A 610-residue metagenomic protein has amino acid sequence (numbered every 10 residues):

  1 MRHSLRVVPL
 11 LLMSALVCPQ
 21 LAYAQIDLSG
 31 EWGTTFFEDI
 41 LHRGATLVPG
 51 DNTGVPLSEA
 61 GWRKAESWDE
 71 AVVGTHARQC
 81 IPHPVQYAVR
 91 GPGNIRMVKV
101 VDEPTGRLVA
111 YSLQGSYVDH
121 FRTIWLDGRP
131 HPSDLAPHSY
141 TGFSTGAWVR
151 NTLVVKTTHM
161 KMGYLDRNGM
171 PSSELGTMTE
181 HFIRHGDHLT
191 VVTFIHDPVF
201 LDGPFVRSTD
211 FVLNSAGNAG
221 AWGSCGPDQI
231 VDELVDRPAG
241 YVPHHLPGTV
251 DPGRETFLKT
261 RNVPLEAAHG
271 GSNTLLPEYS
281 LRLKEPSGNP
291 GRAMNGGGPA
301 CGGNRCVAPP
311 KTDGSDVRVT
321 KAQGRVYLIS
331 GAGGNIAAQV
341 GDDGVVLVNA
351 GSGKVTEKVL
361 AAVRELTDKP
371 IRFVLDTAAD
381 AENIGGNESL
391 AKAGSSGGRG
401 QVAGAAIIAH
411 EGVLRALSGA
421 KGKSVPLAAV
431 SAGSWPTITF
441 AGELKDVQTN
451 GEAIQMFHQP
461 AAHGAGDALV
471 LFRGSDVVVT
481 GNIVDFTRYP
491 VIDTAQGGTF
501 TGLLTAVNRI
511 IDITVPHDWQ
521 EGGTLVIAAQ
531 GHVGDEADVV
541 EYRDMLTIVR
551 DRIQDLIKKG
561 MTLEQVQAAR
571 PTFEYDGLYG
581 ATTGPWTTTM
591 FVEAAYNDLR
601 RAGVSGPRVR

Functional and structural regions predicted by a protein language model:
V8-P19: Bacterial N-terminal signal peptides
Y23-N304, R399-G400, V413, M456 (+1 more regions): PEST-like low-complexity, intrinsically disordered acidic/proline/serine-rich tracts that flank trafficking/processing
E38-D39, Y117-H120, L153, M160-G163 (+14 more regions): Solvent-exposed loop/turn segments at secondary-structure junctions within structured extracellular/periplasmic domains
C301-P309, R399, P516-G523, H532-R610: Accessory terminal helices/loops
R318-E365, A468-G481: Conserved beta-strand hairpin/beta-sheet module of binuclear metal-dependent hydrolase folds, prominently
R325, Q339, N349, V363 (+10 more regions): Divalent metal-coordination and catalytic microenvironments
G344-V345, S352-K354, D446, A453-I548: Metallo-beta-lactamase
A361-Q448: Active-site HxH/HxHxD metal-binding segment of metal-dependent hydrolases
